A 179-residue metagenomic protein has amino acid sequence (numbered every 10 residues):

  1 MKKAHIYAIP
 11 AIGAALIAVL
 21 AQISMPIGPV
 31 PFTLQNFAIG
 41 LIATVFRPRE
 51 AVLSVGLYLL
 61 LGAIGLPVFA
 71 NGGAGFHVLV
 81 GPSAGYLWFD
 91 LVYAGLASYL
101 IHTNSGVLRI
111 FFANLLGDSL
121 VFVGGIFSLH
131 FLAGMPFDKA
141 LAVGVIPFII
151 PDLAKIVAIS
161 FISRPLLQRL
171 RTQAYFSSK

Functional and structural regions predicted by a protein language model:
M1-V52: Hydrophobic transmembrane alpha-helices
Y7-I12, F37-L41, A51-L57, S83-W88 (+3 more regions): Hydrophobic alpha-helical transmembrane segments
I12, V19, F76-V123: Short helix-perturbing small/polar motifs within transmembrane alpha-helices
G13, L57-L61, H77, G117 (+2 more regions): Transmembrane alpha-helical core residues of multi-pass small-molecule transporters, especially secondary transporters
L16, L20, S24, I42 (+13 more regions): Alpha-helical membrane-inserting segments
A21-L34, L59-Y93: Interfacial aromatic-anchored transmembrane helix boundaries in multi-pass membrane proteins
G72, G106-K179: Membrane-embedded alpha-helical hairpins and interfacial helices in multi-pass inner-membrane proteins
